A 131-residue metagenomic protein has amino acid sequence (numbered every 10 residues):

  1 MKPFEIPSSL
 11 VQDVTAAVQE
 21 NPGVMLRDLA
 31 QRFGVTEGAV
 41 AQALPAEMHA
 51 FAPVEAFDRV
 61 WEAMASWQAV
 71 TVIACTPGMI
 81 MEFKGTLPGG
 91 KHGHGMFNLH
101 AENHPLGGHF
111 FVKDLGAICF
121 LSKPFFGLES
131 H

Functional and structural regions predicted by a protein language model:
M1-H131: Eukaryotic intrinsically disordered, low-complexity regulatory linkers and tails enriched in Ser/Thr/Pro
